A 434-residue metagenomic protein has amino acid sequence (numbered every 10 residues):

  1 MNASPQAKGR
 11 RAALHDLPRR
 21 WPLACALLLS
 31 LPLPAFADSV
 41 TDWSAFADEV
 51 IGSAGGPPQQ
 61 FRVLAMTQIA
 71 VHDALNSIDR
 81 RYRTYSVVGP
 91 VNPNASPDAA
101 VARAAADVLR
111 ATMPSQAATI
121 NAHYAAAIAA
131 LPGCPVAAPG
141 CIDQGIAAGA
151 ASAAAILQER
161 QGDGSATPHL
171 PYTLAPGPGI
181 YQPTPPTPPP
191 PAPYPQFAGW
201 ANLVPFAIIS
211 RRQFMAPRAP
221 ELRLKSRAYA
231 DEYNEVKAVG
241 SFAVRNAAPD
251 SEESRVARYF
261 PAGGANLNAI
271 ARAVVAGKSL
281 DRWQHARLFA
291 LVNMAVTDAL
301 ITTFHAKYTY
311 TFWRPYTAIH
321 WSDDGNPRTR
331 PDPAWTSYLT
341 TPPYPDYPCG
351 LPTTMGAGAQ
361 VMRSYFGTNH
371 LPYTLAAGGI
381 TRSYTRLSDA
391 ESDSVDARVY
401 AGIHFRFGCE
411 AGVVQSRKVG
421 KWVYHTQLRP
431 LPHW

Functional and structural regions predicted by a protein language model:
M1-P18: N-terminal secretory signal peptides that target proteins for export/translocation
R11-A12, P34, D38: Short linear motifs centered on Gly/Pro in flexible linkers and helix caps
A13-L14, P22-L23, A65: Sequence-pattern detector for short linear motifs and compositional/periodic biases rather than a specific fold
R20-P32: Bacterial N-terminal signal peptides
F36-W434: Acidic/polar surface patches and capping/hinge elements
